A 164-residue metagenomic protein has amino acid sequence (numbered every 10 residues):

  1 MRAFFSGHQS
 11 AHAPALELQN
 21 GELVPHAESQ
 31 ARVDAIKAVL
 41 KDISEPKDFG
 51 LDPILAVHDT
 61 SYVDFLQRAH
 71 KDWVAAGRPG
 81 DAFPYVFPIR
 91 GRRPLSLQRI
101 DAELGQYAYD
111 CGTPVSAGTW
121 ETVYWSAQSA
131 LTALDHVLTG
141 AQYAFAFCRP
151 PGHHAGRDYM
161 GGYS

Functional and structural regions predicted by a protein language model:
M1-S164: HDAC/HDAC-like amidohydrolase catalytic core signature
